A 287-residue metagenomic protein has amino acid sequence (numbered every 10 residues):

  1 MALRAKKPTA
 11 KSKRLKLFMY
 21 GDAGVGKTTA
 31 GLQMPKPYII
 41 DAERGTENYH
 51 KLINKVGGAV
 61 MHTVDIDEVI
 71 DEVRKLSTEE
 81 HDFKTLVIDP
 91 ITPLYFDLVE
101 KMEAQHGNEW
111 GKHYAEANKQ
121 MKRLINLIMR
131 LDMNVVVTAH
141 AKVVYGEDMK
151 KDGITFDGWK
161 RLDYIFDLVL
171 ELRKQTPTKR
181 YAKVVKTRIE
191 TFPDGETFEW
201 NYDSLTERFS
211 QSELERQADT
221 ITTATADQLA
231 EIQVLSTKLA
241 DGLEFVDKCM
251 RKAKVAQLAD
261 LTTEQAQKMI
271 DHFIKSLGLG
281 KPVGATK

Functional and structural regions predicted by a protein language model:
A2-G21, V25-K27, Q33-M34, Y38 (+4 more regions): Interfaces that engage single-stranded nucleic acids at replication/repair/recombination sites
K16-M19, M61-D65, H113-Y114, G146-M149: Short, flexible loop segments at the rims of nucleotide/cofactor-binding pockets, characterized by
Q33-P35, V56, L131, I165: Short, structured coil segments at secondary-structure junctions
I39, D89, F166: Residue-level signature of catalytic and energy-coupling elements of molecular machines, predominantly ATP/GTP-dependent
E47-Y49, Y145: Generic structural signal for helix capping and beta-alpha/helix-loop junctions
H50-G111: Conserved nucleotide-sensing/catalytic segment adjacent to the nucleotide-binding pocket in NTP-handling enzymes
T85-L86, P90-R161: P-loop NTPase motor core
N126-L205: Phosphate-binding/switch region of NTP-binding enzymes
